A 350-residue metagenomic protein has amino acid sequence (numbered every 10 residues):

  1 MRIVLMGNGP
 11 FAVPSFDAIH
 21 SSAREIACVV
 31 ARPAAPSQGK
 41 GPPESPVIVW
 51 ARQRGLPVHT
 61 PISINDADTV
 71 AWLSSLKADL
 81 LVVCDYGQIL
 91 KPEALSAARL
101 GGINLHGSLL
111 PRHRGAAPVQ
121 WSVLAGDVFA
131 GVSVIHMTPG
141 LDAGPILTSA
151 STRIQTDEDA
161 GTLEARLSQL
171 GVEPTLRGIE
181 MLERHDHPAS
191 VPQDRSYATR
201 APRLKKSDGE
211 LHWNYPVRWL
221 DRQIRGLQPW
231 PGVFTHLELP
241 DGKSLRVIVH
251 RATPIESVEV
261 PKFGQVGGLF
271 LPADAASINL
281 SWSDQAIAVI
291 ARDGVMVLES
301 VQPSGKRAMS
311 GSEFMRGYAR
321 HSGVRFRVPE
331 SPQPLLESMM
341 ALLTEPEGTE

Functional and structural regions predicted by a protein language model:
M1, T162, G348-E350: Surface-exposed, charge/polar-rich loops and edge strands
M1-P42: N-terminal Rossmann-like dinucleotide-binding module
R2-V4, A27-C28, P57-L76, L81 (+1 more regions): Internal alpha/beta domain cores that form substrate/cofactor-binding pockets in large enzymes and binding proteins
G7, V29, A51, L81 (+8 more regions): A residue-level signal for conserved active-site and pocket-lining positions in enzyme catalytic cores
V13, G41-E44, D66-V70, A116: Structural motif corresponding to alpha-helix initiation and N-cap regions
S21-S22, L80-R200, S207: Donor/substrate-binding cores of folate-linked one-carbon enzymes
A31-P36, P43-I62: Conserved nucleotide-sugar phosphate-binding/catalytic loop shared by glycosyltransferases and other
R195-E350: Internal anion-binding site segments
